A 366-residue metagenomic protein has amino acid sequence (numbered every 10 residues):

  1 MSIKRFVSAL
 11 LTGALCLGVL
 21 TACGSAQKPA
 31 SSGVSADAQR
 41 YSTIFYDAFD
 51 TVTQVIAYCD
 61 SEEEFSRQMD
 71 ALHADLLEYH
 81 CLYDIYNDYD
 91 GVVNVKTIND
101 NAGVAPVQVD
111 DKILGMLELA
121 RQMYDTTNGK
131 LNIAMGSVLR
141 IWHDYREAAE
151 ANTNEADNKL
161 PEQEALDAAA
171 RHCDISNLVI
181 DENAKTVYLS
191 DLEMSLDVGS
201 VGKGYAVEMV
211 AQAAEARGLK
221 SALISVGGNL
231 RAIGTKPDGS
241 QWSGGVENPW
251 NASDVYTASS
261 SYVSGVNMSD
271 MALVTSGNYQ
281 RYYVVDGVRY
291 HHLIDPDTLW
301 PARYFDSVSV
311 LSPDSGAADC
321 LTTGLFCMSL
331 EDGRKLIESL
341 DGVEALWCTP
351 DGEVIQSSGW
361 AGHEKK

Functional and structural regions predicted by a protein language model:
S2-K366: Mature catalytic core of soluble alpha/beta enzymes
